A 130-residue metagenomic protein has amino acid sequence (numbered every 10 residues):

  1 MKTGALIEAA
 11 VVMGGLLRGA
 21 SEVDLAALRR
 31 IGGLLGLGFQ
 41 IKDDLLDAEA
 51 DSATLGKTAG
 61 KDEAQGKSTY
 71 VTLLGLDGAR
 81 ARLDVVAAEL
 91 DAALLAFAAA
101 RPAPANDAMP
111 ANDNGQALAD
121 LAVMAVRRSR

Functional and structural regions predicted by a protein language model:
M1-R130: All-alpha prenyltransferase/terpene-synthase fold signal
